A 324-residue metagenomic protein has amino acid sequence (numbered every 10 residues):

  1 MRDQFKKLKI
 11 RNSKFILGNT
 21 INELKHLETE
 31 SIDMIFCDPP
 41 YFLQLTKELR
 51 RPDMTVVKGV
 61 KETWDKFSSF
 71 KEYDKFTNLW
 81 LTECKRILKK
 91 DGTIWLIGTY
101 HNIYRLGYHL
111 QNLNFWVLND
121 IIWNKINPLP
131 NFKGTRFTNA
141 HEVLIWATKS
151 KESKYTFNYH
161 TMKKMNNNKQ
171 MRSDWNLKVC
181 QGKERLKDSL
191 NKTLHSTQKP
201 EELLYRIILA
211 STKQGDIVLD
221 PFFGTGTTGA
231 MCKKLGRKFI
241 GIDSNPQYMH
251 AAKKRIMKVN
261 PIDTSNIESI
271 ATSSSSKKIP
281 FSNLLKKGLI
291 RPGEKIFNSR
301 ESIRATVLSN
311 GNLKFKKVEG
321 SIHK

Functional and structural regions predicted by a protein language model:
R2-I242, Q247-H250: Core catalytic lobe of class I
R2-L24, K254-F281: S-adenosyl-L-methionine
K9, M54, P261, G288-L289: Short, flexible coil/linker elements and helix-boundary hinge sites characteristic of intrinsically disordered
S69-E72, T156-Y159, P200, S269-T272 (+2 more regions): General structural signal for secondary-structure boundaries
D216, I242, H250-A252, P261-S265 (+2 more regions): Extended hydrophobic-aromatic, low-complexity segments
S275-K324: C-terminal accessory/binding modules appended to enzymatic or scaffolding proteins
